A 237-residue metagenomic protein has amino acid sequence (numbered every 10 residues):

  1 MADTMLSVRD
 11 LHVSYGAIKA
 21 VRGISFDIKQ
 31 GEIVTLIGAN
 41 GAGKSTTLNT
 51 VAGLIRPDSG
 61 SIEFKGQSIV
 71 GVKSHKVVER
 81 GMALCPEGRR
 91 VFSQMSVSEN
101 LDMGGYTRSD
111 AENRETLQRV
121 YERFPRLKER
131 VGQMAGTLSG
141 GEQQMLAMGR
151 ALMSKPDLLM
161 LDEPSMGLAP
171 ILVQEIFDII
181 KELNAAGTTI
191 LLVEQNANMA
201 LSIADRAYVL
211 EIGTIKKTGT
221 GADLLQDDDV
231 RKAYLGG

Functional and structural regions predicted by a protein language model:
A2-G237: Glycine-rich phosphate-binding loops of nucleotide-dependent enzymes
